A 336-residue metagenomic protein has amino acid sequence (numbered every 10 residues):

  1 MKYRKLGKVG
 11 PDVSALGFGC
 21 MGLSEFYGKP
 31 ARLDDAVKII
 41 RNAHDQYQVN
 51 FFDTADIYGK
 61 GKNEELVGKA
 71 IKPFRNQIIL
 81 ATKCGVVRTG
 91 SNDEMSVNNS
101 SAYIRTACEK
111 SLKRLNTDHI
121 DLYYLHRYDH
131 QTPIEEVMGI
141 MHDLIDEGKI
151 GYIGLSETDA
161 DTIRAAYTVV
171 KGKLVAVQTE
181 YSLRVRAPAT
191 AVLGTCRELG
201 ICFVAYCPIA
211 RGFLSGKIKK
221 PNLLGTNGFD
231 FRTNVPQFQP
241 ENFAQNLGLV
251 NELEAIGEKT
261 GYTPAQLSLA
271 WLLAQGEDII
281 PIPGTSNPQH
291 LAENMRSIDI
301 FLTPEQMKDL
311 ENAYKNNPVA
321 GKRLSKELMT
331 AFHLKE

Functional and structural regions predicted by a protein language model:
M1-I78: N-terminal binding-site loop/beta-alpha segment at the start of enzyme catalytic domains that lines or forms
G10, G68-I79, K113-N116, I145 (+1 more regions): Acidic (Asp/Glu)-rich catalytic clusters
V13-G17, V49-F51, Q77-A81, H119-L122 (+4 more regions): Structural preference for beta-strand elements that scaffold enzyme active sites
M21-L23, A55-I57, K83-V87, L125-Y128 (+4 more regions): Active-site beta-loop-alpha junctions enriched in small/polar residues
G22-D34, G90-R105, H126, Q131: Active-site mouth loops of central-metabolism enzymes
P30-H44, N99-L115, D161-R164: Short, acidic/polar
L112-T132: Active-site groove signature of glycoside hydrolases
I134-A313, N317, M329-E336: Beta/alpha (TIM)-barrel catalytic core signal, keyed to glycine-rich beta->alpha loops juxtaposed to Asp/Glu that bind
